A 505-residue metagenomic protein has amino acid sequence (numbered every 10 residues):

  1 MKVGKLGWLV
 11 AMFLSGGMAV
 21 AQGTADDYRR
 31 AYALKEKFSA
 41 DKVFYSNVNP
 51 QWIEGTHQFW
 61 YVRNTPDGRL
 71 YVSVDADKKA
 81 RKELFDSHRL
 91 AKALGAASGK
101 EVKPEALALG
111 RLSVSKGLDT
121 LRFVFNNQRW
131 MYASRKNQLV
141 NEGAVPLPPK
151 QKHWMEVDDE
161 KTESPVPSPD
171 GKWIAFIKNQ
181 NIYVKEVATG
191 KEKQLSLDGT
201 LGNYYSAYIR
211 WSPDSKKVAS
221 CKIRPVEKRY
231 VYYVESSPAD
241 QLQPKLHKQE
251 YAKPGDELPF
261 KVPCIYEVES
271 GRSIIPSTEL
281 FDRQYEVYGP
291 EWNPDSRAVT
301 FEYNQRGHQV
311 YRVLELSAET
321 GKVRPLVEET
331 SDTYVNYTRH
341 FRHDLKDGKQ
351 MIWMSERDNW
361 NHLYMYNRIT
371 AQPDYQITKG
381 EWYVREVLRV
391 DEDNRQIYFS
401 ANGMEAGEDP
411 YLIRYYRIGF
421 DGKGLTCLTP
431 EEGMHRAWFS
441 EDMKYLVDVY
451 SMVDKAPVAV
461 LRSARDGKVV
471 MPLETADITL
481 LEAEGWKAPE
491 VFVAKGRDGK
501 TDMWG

Functional and structural regions predicted by a protein language model:
M1-D26: Bacterial Sec-dependent N-terminal signal peptides
G7-W8, Q243, G496: Hydrophobic alpha-helical context, especially transmembrane and signal-peptide helices
L9-V10, M18-V20, I174, T370 (+1 more regions): Residue-level detector of intrinsically disordered, flexible termini and proteolytic processing junctions
V10-A11, S15, I265, V493 (+1 more regions): N-terminal hydrophobic or amphipathic segments with adjacent small-residue motifs that include Sec signal peptides
Q22-P457, L461-R462, T479, A483 (+1 more regions): Beta-propeller folds
L473-G505: N-terminal cap/lid segment of alpha/beta-hydrolase-fold proteins
